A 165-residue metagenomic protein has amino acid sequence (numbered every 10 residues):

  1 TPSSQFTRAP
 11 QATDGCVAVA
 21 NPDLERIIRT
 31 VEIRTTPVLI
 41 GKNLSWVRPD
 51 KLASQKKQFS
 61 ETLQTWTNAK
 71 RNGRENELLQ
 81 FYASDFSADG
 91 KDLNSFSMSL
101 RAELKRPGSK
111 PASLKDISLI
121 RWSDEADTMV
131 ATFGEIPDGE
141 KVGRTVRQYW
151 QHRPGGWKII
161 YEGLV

Functional and structural regions predicted by a protein language model:
T1-Q64: Exported/periplasmic cell-wall-interacting domains
C16, N21-I28, S60-L63, T67 (+4 more regions): Extracytoplasmic/secreted envelope proteins and their assembly/folding machinery, especially bacterial periplasmic
D23, V31, K42-L44, Y82 (+4 more regions): A mature extracytoplasmic/lumenal domain signature
R34-T36, E75, G156: Loop/turn elements at helix/coil->beta-strand transitions in domains of secreted/extracellular proteins
R48, K70, A112-L114: A structural boundary/capping signal
N72-D89: Short, well-ordered alpha-helical segments enriched in acidic and aromatic residues
S99-R147: Surface-exposed, charged secondary-structure patches
E140-V165: Short beta-strand edge/turn micro-motifs at domain boundaries
